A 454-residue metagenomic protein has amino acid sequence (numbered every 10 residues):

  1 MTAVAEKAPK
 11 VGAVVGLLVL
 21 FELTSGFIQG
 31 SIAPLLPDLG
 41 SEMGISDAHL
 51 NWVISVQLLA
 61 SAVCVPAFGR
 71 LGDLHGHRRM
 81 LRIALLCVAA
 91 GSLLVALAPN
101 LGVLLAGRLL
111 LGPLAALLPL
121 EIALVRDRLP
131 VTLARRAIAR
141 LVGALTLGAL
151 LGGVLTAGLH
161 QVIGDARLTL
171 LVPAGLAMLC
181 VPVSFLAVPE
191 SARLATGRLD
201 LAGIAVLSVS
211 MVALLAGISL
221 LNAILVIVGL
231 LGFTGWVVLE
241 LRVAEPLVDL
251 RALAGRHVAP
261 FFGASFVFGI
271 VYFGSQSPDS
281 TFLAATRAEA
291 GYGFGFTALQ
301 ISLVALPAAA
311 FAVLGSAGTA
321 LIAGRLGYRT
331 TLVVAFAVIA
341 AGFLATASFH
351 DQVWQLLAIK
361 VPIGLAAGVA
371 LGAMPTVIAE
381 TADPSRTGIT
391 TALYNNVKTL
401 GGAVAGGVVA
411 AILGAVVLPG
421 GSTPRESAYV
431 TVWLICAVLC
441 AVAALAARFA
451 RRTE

Functional and structural regions predicted by a protein language model:
V11-F27, I32-P34, D47, L247-V417 (+1 more regions): 12-transmembrane solute porter fold
A33-C64, A106, F296-L303: Extracellular/periplasmic helix-loop-helix junction of adjacent transmembrane segments in MFS-like secondary
D38, P66-R70, L74, G158 (+1 more regions): Membrane-interface helix termini in secondary transporters
E42-G44, G76, L97-G102, I163-G164 (+2 more regions): Helix-breaking motifs and short loop linkers at transmembrane-helix boundaries and internal kinks in secondary membrane
A62-P99: Conserved MFS/SLC helix-loop-helix module at the cytosolic interface between two early adjacent transmembrane helices
C87, G91-L94, G102-L110, W354-P362: Paired small-residue
L109-G143, V188: Cytoplasmic helix-loop-helix junction between adjacent transmembrane helices in 12-TM secondary transporters
A157, Q161-G263, V271, Q276 (+1 more regions): Hydrophobic transmembrane-helix bundles of small-molecule transporters
